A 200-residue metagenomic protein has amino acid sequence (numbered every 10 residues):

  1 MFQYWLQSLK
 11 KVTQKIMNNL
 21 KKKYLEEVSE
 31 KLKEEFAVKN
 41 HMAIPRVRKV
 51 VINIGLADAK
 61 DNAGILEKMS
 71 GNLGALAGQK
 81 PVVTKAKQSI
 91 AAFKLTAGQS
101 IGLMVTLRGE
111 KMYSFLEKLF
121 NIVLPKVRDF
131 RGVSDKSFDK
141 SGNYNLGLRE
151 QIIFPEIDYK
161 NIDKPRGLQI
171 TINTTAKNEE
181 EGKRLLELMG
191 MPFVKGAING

Functional and structural regions predicted by a protein language model:
T13-G200: Ribosome-associated RNA-binding proteins
